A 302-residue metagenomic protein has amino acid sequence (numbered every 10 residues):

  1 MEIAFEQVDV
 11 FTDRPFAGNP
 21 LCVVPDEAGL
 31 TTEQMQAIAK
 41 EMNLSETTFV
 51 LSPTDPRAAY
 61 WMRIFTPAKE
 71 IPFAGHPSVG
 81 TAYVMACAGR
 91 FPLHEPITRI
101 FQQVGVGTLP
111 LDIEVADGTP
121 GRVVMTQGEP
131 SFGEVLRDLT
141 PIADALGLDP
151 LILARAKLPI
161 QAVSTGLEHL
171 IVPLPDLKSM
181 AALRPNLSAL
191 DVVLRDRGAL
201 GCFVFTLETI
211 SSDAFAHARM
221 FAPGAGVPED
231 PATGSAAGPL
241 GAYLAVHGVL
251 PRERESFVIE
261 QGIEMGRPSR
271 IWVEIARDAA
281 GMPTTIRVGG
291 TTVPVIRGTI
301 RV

Functional and structural regions predicted by a protein language model:
M1-A74, V79-V302: Active-site proximal loop and beta-alpha junction motif in alpha/beta enzyme cores
